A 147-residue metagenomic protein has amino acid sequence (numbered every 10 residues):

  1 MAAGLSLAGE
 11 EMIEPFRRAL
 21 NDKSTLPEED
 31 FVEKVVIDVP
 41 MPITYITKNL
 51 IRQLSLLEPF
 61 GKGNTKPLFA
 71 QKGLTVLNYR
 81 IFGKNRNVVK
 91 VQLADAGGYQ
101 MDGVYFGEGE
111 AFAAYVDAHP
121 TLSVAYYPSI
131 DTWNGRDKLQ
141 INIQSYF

Functional and structural regions predicted by a protein language model:
M1-F147: Acidic, two-metal ion nucleic-acid-processing modules in DNA metabolism proteins
